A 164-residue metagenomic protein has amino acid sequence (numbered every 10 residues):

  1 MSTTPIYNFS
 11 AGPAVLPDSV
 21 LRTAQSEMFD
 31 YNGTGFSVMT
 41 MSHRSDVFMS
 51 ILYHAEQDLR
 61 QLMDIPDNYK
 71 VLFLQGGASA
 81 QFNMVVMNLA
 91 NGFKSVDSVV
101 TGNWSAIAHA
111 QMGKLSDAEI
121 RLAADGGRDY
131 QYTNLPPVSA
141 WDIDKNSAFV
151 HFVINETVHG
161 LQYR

Functional and structural regions predicted by a protein language model:
P5-E56: A glycine-/small-polar-enriched, mobile loop at the entrance of the PLP active site in fold-type I
G12, M112, D125-R164: Active-site phosphate-binding strand-loop segment of PLP-dependent enzymes
A14-L16, A78-Q81, G102-A106, T157: Gly/Ser/Thr-rich loops at beta-strand to alpha-helix junctions that form or flank small-molecule/cofactor-binding
G35-Q81, G102-N103, Q111: Conserved N-terminal alpha-helix of the aminotransferase class I/II PLP-enzyme fold
N88-L89, I107-L115: Active-site-proximal loop->helix
A90-A106: Conserved PLP-anchoring active-site segment centered on the Schiff-base-forming lysine
I107, R121-D125: Portal/gating segments that form or line small-molecule/metal binding sites
